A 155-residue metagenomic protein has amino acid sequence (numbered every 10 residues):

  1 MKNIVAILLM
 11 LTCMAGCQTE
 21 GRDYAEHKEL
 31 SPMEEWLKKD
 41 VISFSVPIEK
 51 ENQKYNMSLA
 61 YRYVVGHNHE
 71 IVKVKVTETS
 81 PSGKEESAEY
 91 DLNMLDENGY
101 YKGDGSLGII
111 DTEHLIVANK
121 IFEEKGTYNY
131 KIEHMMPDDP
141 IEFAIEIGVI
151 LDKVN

Functional and structural regions predicted by a protein language model:
C13-G16: C-terminal motif of bacterial Sec signal peptides marking the signal peptidase cleavage site
Q18-G21: Bacterial signal peptide processing site
A25-S45: Post-signal peptide N-terminal segment of mature Sec-exported envelope proteins
N52-K54, H69-I71, E123-T127: Extracellular Ig-like/FN3 beta-sandwich strand-entry sites
L59-G66, M136: Short amphipathic, basic-aromatic surface patches that mediate peripheral association with negatively charged
N68-V74, F143-E146: Short coil-to-beta strand junction motifs in C2/discoidin
E89-I121: An anionic, turn-rich surface loop/hairpin at beta-sheet edges that serves as a generic interaction/coordination patch
E123-D139, F143-V154: Internal, hydrophobic beta-strand segments that form the core of beta-sheet-rich folds
